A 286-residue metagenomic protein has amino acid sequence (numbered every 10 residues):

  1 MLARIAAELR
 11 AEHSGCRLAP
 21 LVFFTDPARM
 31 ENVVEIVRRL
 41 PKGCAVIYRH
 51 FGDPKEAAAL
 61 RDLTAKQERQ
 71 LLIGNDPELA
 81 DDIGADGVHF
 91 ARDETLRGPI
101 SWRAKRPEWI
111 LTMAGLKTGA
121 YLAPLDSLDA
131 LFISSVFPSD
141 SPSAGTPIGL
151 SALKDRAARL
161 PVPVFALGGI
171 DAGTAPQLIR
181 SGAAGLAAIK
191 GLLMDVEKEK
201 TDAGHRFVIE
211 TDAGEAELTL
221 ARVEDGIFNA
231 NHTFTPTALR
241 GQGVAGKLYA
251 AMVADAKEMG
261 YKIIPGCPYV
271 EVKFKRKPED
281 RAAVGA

Functional and structural regions predicted by a protein language model:
M1-R97, R103-A130, G145, D155 (+3 more regions): Conserved N-terminal beta1-alpha1 strand-loop-helix module at the mouth
D129-F137: Non-cysteine beta-strand/loop elements that form the S-adenosyl-L-methionine
P147-S151, G241-M252: Conserved acetyl-CoA-binding loop-helix of GNAT-fold acetyltransferases
T201-R206, D212-I227: A conserved beta-strand-loop-helix scaffold within acyl/acetyltransferase catalytic domains
T233-R240: A short, internal acetyl-CoA/4′-phosphopantetheine-binding micro-motif in the GNAT/acyltransferase core
D255-A286: C-terminal structural segments of small proteins and small subunits
